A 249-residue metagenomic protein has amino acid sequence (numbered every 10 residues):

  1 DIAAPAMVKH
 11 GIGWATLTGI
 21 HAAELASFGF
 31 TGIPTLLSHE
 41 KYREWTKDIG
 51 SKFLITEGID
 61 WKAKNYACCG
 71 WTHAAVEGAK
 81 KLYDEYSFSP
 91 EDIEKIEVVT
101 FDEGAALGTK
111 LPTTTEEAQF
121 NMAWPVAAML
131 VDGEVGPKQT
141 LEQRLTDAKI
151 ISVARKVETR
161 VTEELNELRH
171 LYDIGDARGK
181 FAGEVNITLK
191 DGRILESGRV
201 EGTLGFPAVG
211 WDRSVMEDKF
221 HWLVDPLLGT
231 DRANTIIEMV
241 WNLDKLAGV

Functional and structural regions predicted by a protein language model:
A3-L17, E24-V249: Terminal-appendage/accessory-domain detector
